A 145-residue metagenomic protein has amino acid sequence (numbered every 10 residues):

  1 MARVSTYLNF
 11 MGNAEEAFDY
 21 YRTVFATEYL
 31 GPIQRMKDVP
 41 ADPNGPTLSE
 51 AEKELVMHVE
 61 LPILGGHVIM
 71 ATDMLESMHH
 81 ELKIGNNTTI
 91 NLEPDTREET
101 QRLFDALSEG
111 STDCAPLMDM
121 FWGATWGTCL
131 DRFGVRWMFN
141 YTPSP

Functional and structural regions predicted by a protein language model:
A2, G31-Q34, I63, H67-L82 (+1 more regions): Vicinal oxygen chelate
L8-G66: Core segments of cupin and vicinal oxygen chelate
N9, N13, N44, N86-N87 (+2 more regions): Detector for Asparagine
